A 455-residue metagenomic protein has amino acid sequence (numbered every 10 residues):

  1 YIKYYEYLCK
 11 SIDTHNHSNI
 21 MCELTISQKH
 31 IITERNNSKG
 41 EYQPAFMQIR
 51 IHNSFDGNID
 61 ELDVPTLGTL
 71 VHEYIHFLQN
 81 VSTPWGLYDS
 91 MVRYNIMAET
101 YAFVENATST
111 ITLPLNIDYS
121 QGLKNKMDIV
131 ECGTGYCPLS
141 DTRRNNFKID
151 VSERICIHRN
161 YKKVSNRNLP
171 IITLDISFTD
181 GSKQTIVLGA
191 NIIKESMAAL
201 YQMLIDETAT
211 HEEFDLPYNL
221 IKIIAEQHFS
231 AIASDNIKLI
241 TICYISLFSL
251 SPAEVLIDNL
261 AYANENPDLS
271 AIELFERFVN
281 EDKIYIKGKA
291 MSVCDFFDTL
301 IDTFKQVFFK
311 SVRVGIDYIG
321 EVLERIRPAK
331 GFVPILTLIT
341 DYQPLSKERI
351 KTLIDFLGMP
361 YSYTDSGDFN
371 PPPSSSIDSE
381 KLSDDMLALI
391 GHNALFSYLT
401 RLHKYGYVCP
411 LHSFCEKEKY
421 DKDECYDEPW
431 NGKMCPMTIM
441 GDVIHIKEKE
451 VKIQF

Functional and structural regions predicted by a protein language model:
K3-K10: Short, positively charged and aromatic/hydrophobic N-terminal segments
C22-W85, S90, Y94, E212-F455: Non-catalytic terminal regions of proteins
R50-G57, T173-K183: Short linear interaction motifs
E61, P65, T185-I192: Short, solvent-exposed segments of well-ordered alpha helices
V64, N80-Q121: Post-HEXXH active-site segment of zinc metalloproteases
Y101-I149: Long, low-complexity intrinsically disordered regions in eukaryotic proteins
C137-D180: Long, low-complexity, polar/charged, intrinsically disordered or flexibly structured peripheral segments
I193-D206: An active-site-proximal "capping" alpha-helix that borders the catalytic cofactor pocket
